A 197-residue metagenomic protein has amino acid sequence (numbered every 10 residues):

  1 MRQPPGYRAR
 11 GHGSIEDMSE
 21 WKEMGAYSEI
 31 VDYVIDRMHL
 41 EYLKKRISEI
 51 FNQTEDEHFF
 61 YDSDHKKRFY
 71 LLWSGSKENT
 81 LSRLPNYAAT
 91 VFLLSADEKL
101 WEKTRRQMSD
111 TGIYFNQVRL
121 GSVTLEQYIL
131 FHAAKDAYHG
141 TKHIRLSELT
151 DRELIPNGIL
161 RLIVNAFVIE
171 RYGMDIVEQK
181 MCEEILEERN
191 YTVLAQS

Functional and structural regions predicted by a protein language model:
M1-E126, K135, H139-S197: Extended, charge-biased low-complexity segments that typically form long amphipathic alpha-helices/coiled-coils
